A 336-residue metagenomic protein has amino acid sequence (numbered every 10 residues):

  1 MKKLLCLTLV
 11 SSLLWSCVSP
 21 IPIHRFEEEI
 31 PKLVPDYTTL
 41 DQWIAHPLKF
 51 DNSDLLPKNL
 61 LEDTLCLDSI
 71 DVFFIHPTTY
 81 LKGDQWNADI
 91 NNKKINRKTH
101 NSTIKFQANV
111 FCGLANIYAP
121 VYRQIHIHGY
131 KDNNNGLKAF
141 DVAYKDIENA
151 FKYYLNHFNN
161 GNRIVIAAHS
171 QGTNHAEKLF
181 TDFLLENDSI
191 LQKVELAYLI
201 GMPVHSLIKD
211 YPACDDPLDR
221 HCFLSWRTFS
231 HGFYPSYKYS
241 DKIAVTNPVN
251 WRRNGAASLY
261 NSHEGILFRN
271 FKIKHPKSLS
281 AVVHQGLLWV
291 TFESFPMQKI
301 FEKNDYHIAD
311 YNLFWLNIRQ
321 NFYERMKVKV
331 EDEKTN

Functional and structural regions predicted by a protein language model:
M1-P22: Bacterial Sec-dependent N-terminal signal peptides
C17-H100, I104: Flexible, membrane-associating and regulatory peripheral segments of lipid-active enzymes
V18-S19, E148-N160, L184-V328, D332-N336: Surface cap/lid and interfacial helix-loop subdomains adjacent to catalytic sites that gate substrate access
P22-E28, I75-G161, F295-A309, L316 (+1 more regions): Active-site catalytic motif of lipid deacylating hydrolases and related acyltransferases
D68-I70, G113-I117, N160-R163, Q192-E195: Loop/turn elements at helix/coil->beta-strand transitions in domains of secreted/extracellular proteins
D71-I75, Y118-V121, V165-I166, L196-L199 (+1 more regions): Structural recognition of the beta-strand scaffold that forms the well-ordered cores of secreted hydrolase catalytic
A168-G172, A176: Gly/Ala-rich beta-loop-alpha elbow adjacent to hydrolase catalytic centers
H175-L184: Short glycine-enriched nucleophile-adjacent loop and the immediately C-terminal alpha-helix near the catalytic center
